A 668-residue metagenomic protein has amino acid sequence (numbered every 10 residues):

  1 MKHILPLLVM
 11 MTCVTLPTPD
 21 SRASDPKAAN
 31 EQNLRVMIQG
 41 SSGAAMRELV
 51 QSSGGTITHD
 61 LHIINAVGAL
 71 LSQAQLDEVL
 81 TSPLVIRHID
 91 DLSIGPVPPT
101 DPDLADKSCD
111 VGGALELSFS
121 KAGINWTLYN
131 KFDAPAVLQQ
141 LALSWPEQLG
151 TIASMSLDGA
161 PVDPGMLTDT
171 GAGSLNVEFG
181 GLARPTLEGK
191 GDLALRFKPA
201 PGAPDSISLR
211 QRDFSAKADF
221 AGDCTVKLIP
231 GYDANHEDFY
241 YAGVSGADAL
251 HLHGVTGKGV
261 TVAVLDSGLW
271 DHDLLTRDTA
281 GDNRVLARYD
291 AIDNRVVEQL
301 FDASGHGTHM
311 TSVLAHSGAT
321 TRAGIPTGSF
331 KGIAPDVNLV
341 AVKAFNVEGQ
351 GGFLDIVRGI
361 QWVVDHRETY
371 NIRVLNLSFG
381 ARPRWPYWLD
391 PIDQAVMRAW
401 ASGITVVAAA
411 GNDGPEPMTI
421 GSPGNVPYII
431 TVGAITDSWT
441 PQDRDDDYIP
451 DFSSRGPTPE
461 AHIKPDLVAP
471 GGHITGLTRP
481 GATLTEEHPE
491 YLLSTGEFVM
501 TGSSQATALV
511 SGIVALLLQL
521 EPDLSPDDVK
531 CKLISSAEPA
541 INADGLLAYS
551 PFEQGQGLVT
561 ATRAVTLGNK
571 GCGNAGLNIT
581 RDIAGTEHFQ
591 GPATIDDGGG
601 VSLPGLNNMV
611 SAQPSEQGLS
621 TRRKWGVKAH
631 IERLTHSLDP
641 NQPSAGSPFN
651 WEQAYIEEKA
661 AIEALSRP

Functional and structural regions predicted by a protein language model:
R22-N30, Q51, Q75, P99-T100 (+7 more regions): N-terminal domain-start motif of subtilase-like serine proteases
P26, T58-H59, D101, F239 (+5 more regions): C-terminal subdomain of the subtilisin-like protease fold in secreted/lumenal serine endopeptidases
A44-D101, K217-A242, A247-L252, R277 (+2 more regions): Autoinhibitory propeptides
F119-P135: Short beta-strand elements of extracellular/lumenal beta-sandwich folds
F239, T321-R322, Y370-G476, S535-A537: Catalytic-core segments of hydrolase enzymes
A249-A287, V296-L354, E368-V374, A401 (+4 more regions): Subtilisin-like serine protease catalytic core
D266, R284-V285, G424-A515, Q519 (+1 more regions): Extracellular S/T/G-rich loop segment that most often corresponds to the catalytic His/Ser-adjacent loop
T311-V313, V340-N346, L375, T419-S422 (+1 more regions): Hydrolase catalytic cores
